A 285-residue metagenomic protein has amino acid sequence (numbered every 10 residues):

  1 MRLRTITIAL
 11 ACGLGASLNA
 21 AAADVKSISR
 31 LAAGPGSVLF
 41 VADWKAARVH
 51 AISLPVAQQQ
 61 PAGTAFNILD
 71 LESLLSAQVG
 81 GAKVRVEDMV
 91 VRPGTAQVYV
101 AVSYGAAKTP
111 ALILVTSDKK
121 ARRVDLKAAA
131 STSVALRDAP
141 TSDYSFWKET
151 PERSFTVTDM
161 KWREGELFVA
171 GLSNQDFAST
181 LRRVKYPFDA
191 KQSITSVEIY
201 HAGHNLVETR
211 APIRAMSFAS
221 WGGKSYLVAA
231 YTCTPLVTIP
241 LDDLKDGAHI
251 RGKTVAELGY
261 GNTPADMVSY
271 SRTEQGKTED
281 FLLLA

Functional and structural regions predicted by a protein language model:
T7-S17: Bacterial N-terminal signal peptides
S29-G34, A82-A96, W147-G165, N174 (+2 more regions): Structural signature of eukaryotic scaffold interfaces centered on beta-propeller domains
L39-V41, V98-A101, L167-A170, S225-A229 (+1 more regions): Conserved beta-propeller blade signature
K45, P55, T95, Y104-A106 (+2 more regions): Residue-level signature of beta-propeller blades and closely related beta-rich strand-turn architectures in secreted
V56-A82, K119-E152, K185-A211, L241-Y260: Surface-exposed loop and turn segments in beta-propeller and other repeat-based domains that flank or scaffold
E87-T132: A generic, well-ordered mixed alpha/beta core segment in the N-terminal half of proteins
P110-A121, A178-A190, T234-P240: Beta-propeller blade signature
H201-A285: Flexible, glycine-rich surface segments
